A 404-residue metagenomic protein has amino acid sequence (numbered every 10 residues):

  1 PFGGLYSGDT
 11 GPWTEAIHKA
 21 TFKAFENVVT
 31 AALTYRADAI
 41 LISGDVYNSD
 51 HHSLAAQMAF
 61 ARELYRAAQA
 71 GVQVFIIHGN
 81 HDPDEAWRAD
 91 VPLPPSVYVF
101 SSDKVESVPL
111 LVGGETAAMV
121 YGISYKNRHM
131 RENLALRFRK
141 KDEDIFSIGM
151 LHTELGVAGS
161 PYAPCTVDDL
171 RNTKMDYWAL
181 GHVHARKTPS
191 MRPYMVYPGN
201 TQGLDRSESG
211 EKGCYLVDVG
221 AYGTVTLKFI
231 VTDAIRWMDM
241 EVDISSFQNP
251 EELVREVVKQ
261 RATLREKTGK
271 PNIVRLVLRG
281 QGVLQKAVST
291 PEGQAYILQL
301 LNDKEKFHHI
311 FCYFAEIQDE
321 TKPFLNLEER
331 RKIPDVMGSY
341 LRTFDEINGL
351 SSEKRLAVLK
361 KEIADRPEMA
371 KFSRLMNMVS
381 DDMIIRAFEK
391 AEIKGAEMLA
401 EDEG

Functional and structural regions predicted by a protein language model:
P1-M58, N377-D381: N-terminal active-site segment of His-dependent metallophosphoesterases
P1-W13, K212, D218-D243: Domain-start "cap" segments at the beginnings of catalytic or binding domains
T14, A39, D50-T226: His/Asp/Glu-rich metal-coordinating catalytic cores of metallo-dependent phosphodiesterases/hydrolases acting on
A24-T34, P109-L111, L136-K140, R261-R265: Short amphipathic alpha-helices and their capping/turn segments at secondary-structure boundaries
T30-L33, Y65, D168-R171, V258 (+1 more regions): Surface-exposed alpha-helical segments enriched in charged/polar residues
R36, T116-A117, K174, K270-N272 (+1 more regions): Short loop/turn motifs at secondary-structure junctions
S43, G181, R279: Conserved residues at the C-terminal ends of beta-strands
T232-G404: Accessory, non-catalytic peripheral segments of nucleic-acid enzymes
